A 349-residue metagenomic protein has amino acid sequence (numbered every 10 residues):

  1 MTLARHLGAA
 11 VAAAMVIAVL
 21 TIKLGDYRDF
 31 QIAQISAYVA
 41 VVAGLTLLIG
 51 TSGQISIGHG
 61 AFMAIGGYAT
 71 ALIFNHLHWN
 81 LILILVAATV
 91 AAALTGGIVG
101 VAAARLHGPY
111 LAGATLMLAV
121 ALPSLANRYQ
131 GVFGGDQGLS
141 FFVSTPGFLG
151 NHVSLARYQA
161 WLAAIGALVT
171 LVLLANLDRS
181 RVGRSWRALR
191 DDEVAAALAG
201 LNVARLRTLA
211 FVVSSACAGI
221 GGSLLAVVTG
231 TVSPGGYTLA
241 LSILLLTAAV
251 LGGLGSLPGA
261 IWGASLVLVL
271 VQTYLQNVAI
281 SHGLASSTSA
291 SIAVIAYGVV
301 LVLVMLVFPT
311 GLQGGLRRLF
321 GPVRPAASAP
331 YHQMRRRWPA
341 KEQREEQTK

Functional and structural regions predicted by a protein language model:
M1-K349: Transmembrane alpha-helices and adjacent helix-loop boundaries
